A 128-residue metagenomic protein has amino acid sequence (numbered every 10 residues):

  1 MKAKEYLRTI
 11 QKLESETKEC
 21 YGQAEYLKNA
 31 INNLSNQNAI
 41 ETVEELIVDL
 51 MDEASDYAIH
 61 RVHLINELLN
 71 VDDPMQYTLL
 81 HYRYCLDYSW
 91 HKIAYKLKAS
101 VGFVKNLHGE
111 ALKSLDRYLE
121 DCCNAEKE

Functional and structural regions predicted by a protein language model:
M1-L68, E120-E128: N-terminal interaction/assembly modules
D56, D73-P74, S89: Alpha-helical structural elements of signaling/regulatory helical domains
L69-T78: Short helix-coil-helix linker/hinge
D73, C85, K113, R117-E120: Alpha-helix capping at helix-to-loop junctions
L80, K92-A94: Hydrophobic positions on the alpha-helical face of helix-turn-helix-like DNA-binding modules
H81-Y88: Short helix-capping/turn signature of helix-turn-helix
L97-Y118: DNA-recognition helix of helix-turn-helix
